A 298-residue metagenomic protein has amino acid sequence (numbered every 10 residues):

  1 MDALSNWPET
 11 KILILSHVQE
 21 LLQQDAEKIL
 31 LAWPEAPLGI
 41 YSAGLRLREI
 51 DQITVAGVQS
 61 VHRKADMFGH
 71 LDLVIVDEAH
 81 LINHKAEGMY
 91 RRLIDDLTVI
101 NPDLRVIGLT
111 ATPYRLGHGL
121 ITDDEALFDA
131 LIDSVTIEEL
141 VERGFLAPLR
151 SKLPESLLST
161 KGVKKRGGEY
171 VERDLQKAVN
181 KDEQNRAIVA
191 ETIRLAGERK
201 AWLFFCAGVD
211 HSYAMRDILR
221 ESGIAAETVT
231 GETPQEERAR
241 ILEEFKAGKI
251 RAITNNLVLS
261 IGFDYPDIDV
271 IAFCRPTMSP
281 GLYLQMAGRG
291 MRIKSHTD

Functional and structural regions predicted by a protein language model:
A3-L31, V209-D210: Conserved Walker A/P-loop ATP-binding site and its immediately adjacent core in helicase/helicase-like ATPase domains
Q23, P37-E49, S212-R220, I224-S260: Conserved helicase ATPase core of P-loop NTP-dependent helicases/translocases
L30-D66, H70: Inter-Walker segment of RecA-like/P-loop motor cores
I53-E78, I82-L93, N255-L257: Conserved RecA-like ASCE ATPase "motif II neighborhood" in helicase/translocase motors
T54-G57, D103-A111, A252-N255: Structural recognition of the conserved hydrophobic beta-strand(s) that form the central parallel beta-sheet of P-loop
G57-A65, H80, G231-D298: Conserved RecA-like P-loop NTPase helicase motor core
L81-S151: Post-DEXD/H (motif II) to motif III coupling segment of the RecA-like Helicase ATP-binding lobe
D129-C206: Conserved interdomain linker/interface between the two RecA-like ATPase lobes of SF2 helicase motors
